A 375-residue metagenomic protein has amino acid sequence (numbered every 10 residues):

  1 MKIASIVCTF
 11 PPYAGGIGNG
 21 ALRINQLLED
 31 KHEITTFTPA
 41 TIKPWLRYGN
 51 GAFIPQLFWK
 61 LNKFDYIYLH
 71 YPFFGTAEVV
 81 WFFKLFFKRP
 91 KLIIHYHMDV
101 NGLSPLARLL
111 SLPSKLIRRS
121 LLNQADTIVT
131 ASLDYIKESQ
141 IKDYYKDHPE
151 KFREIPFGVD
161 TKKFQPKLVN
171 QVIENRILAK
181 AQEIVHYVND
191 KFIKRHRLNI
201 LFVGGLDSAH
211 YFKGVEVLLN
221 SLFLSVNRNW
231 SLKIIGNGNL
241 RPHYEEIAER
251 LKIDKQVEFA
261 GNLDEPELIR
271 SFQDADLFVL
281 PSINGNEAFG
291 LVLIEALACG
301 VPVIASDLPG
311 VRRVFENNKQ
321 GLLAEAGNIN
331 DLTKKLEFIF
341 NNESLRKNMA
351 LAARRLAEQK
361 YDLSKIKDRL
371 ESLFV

Functional and structural regions predicted by a protein language model:
Y48-A52, K91, N101-L121, I136-I141: Nucleotide-sugar donor phosphate/pyrophosphate-binding loop at the beta->alpha transition of glycosyltransferases
F58, L85-F86, S111-T130, Y145-D147: Membrane-proximal helix-turn-helix segments that form the acceptor-binding/catalytic region of lipid-linked
L122, N262-L263, R270-A275: Short alpha-helical donor nucleotide-sugar binding micro-motif in glycosyltransferases
L122-P166, V172: A short, active-site helix/loop in glycosyltransferases that binds the activated sugar's phosphate group
R176-I177, A181-K213, L219-F223: Conserved donor-binding/catalytic core segment of Leloir-type glycosyltransferases
P302-A305: Short hydrophobic beta-strand element within catalytic cores of glycosyltransferases and related nucleotide-activated
N317-N318, L322-I329, F338-S344: Conserved acidic donor-binding segment of nucleotide-sugar-dependent glycosyltransferases
D331, F338, L345-Q359, I366-E371: A short, well-ordered alpha-helix in the C-terminal region of glycosyltransferases
